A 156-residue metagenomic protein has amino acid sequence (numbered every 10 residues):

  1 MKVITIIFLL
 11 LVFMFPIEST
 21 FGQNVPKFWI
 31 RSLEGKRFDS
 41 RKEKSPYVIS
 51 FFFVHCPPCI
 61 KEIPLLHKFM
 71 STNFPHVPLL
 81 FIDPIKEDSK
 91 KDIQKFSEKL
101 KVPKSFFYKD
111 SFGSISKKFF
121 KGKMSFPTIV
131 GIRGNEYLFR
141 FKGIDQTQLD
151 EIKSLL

Functional and structural regions predicted by a protein language model:
I4-M14: Sec-dependent N-terminal signal peptides
I17-S40: N-terminal "domain-start" segment that seeds a small globular fold
N24, S45, M124-F126: Short, small/polar residue-rich loop motifs at catalytic or cofactor-binding pockets
D39-I60: Short active-site neighborhood of thiol/selenol oxidoreductases, capturing the structured segment around
V48-I49, L79, I129: Hydrophobic beta-strand anchors of alpha/beta hydrolase catalytic cores
K61-L100, G113-K117: Structural microenvironment flanking redox-active thiols in thiol-disulfide oxidoreductases
E98-P127: Short, internal strand/loop/helix patches that form the active-site neighborhood or redox-interaction surface
I129-L156: Thiol-/selenol-based redox modules, centered on thioredoxin-like and closely related oxidoreductase domains
